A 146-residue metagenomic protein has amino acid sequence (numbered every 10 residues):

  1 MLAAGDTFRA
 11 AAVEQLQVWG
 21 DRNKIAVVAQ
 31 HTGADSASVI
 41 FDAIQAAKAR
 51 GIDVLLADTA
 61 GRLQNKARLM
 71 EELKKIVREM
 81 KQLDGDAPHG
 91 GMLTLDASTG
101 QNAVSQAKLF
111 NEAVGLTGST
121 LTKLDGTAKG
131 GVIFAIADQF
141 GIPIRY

Functional and structural regions predicted by a protein language model:
M1-Y146: P-loop/Walker A NTP-binding module and the surrounding RecA-like catalytic core of P-loop NTPases
